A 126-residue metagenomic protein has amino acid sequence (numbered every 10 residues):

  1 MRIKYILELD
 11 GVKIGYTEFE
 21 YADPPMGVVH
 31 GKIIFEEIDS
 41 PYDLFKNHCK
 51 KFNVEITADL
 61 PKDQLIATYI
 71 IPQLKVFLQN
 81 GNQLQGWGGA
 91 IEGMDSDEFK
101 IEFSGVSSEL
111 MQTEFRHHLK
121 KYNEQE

Functional and structural regions predicted by a protein language model:
M1-L9, K13-E126: Terminal leader/tail segments of proteins
